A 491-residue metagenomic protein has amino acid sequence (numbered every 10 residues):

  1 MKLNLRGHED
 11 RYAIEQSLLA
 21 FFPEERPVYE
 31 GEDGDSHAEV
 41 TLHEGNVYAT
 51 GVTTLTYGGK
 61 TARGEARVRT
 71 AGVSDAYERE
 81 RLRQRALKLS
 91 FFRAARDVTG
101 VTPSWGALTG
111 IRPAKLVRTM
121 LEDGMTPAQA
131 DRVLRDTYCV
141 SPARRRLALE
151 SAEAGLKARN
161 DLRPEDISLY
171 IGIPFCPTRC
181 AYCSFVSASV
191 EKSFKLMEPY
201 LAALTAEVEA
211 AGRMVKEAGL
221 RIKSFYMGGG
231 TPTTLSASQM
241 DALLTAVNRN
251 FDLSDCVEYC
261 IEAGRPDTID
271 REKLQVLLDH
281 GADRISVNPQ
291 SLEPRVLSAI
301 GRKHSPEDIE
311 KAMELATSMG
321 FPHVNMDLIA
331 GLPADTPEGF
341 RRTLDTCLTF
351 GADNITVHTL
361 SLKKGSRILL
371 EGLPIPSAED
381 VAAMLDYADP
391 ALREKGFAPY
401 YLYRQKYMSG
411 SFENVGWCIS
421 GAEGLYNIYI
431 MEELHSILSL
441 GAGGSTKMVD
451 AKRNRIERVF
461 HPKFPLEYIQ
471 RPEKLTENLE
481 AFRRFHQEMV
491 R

Functional and structural regions predicted by a protein language model:
M1-T126, D136, L204, S420-R491: Radical SAM enzyme core and accessory elements
G51-T54, I171, I285-V287: Short beta-strand motif preference
T99-T102, E122-L169: N-terminal [4Fe-4S]-dependent radical SAM core
D166, C256, E433: Conserved catalytic motifs of the protein kinase core domain
D166-L201: Canonical Radical SAM [4Fe-4S] cluster-binding loop centered on the CxxxCxxC motif and its immediate flanking residues
S187-Y387: Conserved non-cysteine loop/helix-boundary elements of the Radical SAM core domain that shape
L220-G229, G410-N414, E477-R491: Amphipathic, soluble alpha/beta structural segments
E310-H323, L332-L466: A structural motif corresponding to the C-terminal lobe/cap of the Radical SAM core domain
